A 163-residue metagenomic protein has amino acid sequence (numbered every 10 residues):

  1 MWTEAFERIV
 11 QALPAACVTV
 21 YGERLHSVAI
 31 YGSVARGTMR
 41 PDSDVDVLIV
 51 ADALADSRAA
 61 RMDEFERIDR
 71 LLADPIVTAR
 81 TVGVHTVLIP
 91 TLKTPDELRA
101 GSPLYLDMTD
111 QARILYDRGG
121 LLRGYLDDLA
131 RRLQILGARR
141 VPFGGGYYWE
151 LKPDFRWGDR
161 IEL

Functional and structural regions predicted by a protein language model:
M1-R24, A35-D42, D52-L163: Catalytic core of pol beta-like nucleotidyltransferases
R24-I30: Short, glycine- and small/hydrophobic-rich beta-strand elements in well-ordered beta-sheets
V47-I49: Short beta-strand->loop micro-motif that forms the acidic, two-metal-ion catalytic signature in nucleotide-processing
